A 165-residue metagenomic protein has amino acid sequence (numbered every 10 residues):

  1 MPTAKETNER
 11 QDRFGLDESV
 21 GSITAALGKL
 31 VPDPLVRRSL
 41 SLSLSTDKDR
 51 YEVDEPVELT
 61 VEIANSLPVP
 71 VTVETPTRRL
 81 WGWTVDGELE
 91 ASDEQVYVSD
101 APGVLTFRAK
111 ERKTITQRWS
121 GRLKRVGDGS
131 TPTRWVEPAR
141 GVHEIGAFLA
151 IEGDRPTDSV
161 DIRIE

Functional and structural regions predicted by a protein language model:
M1-R37: A eukaryote-biased signal for short, well-structured alpha-helical docking elements
T46-E52: Short beta-strand segments of immunoglobulin-like
P56, P70-R112: The feature marks short-to-medium sequence segments in extracytoplasmic or secretory-pathway proteins
E62-P70: Asparagine-centered strand-capping/turn motif at beta-strand->loop junctions
A64, F148-E152: Beta-strand-rich extracellular modules
V96-A139: Short, solvent-exposed, Trp/other aromatic-anchored flexible loops in extracytoplasmic proteins
A139-F148: A short tyrosine-centered beta-strand micro-motif
G153-E165: Short beta-strand elements
